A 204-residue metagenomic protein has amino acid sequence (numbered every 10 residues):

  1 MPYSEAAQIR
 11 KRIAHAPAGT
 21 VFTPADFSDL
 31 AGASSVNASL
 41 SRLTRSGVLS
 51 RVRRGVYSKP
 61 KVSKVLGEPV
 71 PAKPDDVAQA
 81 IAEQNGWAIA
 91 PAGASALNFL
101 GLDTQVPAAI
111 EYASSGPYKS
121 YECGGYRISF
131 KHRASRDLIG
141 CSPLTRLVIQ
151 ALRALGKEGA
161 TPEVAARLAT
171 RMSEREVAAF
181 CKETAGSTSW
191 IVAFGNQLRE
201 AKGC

Functional and structural regions predicted by a protein language model:
P2-I81: Short beta-edge/loop segments at beta->alpha junctions of small alpha/beta modules that act as binding/recognition
T23-P24, A109, V164: Short coil/turn segments at secondary-structure boundaries
L30, Q79-I81, A92-A94, A154-G159: Positively charged, aromatic-accented nucleic-acid-binding surfaces
V36, A92-G93, L144: Amphipathic alpha-helical interface surfaces
V52-G55, N85-G124: Short gly/ser-rich loop at a beta-strand->alpha-helix junction or flexible surface loop bordering the NTP-binding
I128-S129: Short, isolated positions in well-ordered beta-strands
H132-C204: Hydrophobic alpha-helical interaction segments
